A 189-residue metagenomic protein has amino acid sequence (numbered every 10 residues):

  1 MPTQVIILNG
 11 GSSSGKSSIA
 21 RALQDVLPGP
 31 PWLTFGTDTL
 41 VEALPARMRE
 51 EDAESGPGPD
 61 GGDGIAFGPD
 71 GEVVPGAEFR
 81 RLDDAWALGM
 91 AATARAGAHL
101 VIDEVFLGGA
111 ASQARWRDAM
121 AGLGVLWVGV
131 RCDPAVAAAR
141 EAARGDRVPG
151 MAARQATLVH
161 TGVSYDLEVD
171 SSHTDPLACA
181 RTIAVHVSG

Functional and structural regions predicted by a protein language model:
L8: Hydrophobic anchor at the beta1->P-loop junction of P-loop NTPases
G11: P-loop (Walker A) phosphate-binding loop of NTP-binding proteins
S14: ATP-binding Walker
S17: Walker A/P-loop
Q24-D84, A91: Conserved substrate/cofactor phosphate-moiety recognition/catalytic segment in nucleotide-dependent phosphotransferases
A66-G122: Glycine-rich phosphate-binding loop used to anchor ATP phosphates in small-molecule kinases, encompassing both
A121-A142, V169: Conserved phosphate-donor/acceptor-positioning beta-strand/loop module used by diverse small-molecule
A139-V185, G189: Small-molecule kinase domains that catalyze NTP-dependent phosphoryl transfer to phosphate-bearing small molecules
